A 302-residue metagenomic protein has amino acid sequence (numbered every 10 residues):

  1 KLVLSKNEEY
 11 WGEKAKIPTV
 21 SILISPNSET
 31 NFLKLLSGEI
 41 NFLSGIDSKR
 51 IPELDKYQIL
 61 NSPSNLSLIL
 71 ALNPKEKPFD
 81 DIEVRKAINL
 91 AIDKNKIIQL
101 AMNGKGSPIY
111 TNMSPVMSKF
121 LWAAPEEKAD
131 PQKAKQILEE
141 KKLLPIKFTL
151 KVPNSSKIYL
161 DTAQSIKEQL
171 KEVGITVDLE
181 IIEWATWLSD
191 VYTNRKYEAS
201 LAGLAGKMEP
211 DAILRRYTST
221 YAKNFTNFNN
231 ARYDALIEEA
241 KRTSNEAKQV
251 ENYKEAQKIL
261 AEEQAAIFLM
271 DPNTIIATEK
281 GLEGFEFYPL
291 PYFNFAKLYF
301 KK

Functional and structural regions predicted by a protein language model:
V3-P18, V116, Q164-G174: Ligand-binding cleft/hinge of the Venus flytrap
N7-P52, T176: Ligand-site clamp/hinge motif
Y10-K16, P52-N65, I69-I82, S118-K133 (+3 more regions): Short, solvent-exposed loop/beta-turn-alpha elements that line the ligand-binding surface or hinge of extracytoplasmic
I17-T19, L66-Y110, L144-Y159, S244-E262: Alpha-helical secondary-structure segments
E29-K34, D47-Q58, A71, P78 (+3 more regions): Pocket-flanking alpha-helical
N103, S107-E140, S156-Y159: Structural transition elements
K135, E139-G206, T220, E246 (+1 more regions): Ligand/substrate-recognition segments at binding pockets and active sites
